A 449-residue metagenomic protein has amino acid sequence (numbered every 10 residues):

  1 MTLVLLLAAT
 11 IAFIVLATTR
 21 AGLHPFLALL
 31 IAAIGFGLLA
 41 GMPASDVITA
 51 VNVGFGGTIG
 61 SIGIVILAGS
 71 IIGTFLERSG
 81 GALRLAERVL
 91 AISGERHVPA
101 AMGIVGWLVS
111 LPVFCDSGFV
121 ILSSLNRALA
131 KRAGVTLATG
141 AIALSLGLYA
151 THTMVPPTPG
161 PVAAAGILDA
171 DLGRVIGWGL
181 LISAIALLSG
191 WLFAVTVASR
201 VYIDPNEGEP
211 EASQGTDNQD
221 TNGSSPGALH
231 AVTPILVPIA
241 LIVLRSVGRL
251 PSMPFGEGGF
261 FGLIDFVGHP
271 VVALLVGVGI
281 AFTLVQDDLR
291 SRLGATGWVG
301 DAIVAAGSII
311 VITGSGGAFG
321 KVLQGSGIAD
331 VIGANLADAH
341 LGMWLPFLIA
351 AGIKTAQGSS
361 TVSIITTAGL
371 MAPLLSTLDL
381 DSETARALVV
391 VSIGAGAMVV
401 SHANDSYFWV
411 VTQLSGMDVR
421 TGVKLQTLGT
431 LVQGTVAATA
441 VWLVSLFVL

Functional and structural regions predicted by a protein language model:
M1-L5, G56-I62, V89-I104, R132-G140 (+4 more regions): Membrane-interfacial loop-to-helix junctions in multi-pass transporters
T2-I71, R84, R88-I92, L241-S315 (+1 more regions): Hydrophobic transmembrane alpha-helices of multi-pass solute/ion transporters
L6-T18, L30-L38, I66-I71, V105-V109 (+7 more regions): Hydrophobic core segments of alpha-helical transmembrane domains in multi-pass membrane transport and ion-translocation
M42, E77-A82, I92-R96, A128-G140 (+3 more regions): Juxtamembrane helix-boundary/capping and inter-helix hinge elements in multi-pass membrane proteins
G63-G69, I92-L125, I310-G316, A339-L378 (+1 more regions): Hydrophobic alpha-helical transmembrane segments of multi-pass integral membrane proteins, predominantly secondary
E95-L111, A133-T153, D171-L180, A184 (+3 more regions): Alpha-helical transmembrane segments of multi-pass membrane proteins
G173-D217, A395-L449: Juxtamembrane and boundary regions of transmembrane helices in multi-pass small-molecule transporters and channels
G177-G297, L449: Long, contiguous bundles of hydrophobic transmembrane helices that form the permeation core of multi-pass
